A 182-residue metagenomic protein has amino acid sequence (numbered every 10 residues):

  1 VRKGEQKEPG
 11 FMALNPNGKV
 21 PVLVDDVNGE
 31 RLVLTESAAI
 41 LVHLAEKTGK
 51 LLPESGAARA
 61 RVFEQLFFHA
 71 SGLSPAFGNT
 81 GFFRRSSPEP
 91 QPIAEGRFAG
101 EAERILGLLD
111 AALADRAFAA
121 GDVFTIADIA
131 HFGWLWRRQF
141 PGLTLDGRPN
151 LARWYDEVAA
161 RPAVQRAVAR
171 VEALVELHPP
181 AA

Functional and structural regions predicted by a protein language model:
V1-E103, D110: GST-like domain detector, emphasizing the conserved glutathione-binding G-site in the N-terminal thioredoxin-like
V1-K3, V123, A169-E172: Residues that form or immediately flank small-molecule/cofactor binding pockets and catalytic motifs
G4-K7, D156, V175-L177: Short secondary-structure boundary/hinge segments and terminal tails
V20, P53, F118-A119, A167 (+1 more regions): Secondary-structure boundary/capping residues
R31, R61, P162-V171: Low-complexity, flexible helical/coil segments
Q65, H69-A163, A167: GST-like fold's C-terminal all-alpha helical module
A169-A182: Terminal-tail/helix-coil boundary detector
